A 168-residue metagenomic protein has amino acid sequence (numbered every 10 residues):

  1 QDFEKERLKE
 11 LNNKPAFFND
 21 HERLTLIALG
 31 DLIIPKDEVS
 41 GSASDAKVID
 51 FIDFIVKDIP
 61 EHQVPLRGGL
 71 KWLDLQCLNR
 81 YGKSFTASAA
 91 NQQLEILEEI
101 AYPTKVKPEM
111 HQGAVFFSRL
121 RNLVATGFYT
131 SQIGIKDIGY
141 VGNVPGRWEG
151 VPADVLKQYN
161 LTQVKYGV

Functional and structural regions predicted by a protein language model:
Q1-D2, A89: N-terminal export signals
D2-A46: Immediate post-signal-peptide N-terminus of mature secreted/exported proteins
K9-L11, R23-A28, K47-V168: Mature-region segments of soluble proteins
